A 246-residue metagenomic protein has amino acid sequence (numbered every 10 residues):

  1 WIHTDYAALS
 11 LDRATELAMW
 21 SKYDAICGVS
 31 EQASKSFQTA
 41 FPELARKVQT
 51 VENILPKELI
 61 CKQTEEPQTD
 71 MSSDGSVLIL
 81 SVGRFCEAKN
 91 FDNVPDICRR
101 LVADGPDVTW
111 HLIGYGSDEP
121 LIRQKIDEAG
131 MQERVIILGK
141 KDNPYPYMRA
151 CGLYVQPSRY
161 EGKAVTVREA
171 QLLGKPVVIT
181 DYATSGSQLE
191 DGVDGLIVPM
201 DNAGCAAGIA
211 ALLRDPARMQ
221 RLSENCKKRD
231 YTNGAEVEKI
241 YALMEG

Functional and structural regions predicted by a protein language model:
W1-D24, P42-E43: A conserved, positively charged/aromatic
Y23-V48, L55-L59: A short, active-site helix/loop in glycosyltransferases that binds the activated sugar's phosphate group
V77, S81-R100, S117-R123: A conserved mid-protein helix/loop that constitutes part of the nucleotide-sugar donor-binding site
R123-G139: Nucleotide-activated donor-binding/catalytic signature segment of Leloir-type glycosyltransferases, i.e., the conserved
K140, R159: Aromatic "clamp/platform" in nucleotide-sugar-dependent glycosyltransferases that forms part of the donor/acceptor
P176-T180: Short hydrophobic beta-strand element within catalytic cores of glycosyltransferases and related nucleotide-activated
D191-G192, L196-N202, A211-P216: Conserved acidic donor-binding segment of nucleotide-sugar-dependent glycosyltransferases
R218-T232, K239: A short, well-ordered alpha-helix in the C-terminal region of glycosyltransferases
